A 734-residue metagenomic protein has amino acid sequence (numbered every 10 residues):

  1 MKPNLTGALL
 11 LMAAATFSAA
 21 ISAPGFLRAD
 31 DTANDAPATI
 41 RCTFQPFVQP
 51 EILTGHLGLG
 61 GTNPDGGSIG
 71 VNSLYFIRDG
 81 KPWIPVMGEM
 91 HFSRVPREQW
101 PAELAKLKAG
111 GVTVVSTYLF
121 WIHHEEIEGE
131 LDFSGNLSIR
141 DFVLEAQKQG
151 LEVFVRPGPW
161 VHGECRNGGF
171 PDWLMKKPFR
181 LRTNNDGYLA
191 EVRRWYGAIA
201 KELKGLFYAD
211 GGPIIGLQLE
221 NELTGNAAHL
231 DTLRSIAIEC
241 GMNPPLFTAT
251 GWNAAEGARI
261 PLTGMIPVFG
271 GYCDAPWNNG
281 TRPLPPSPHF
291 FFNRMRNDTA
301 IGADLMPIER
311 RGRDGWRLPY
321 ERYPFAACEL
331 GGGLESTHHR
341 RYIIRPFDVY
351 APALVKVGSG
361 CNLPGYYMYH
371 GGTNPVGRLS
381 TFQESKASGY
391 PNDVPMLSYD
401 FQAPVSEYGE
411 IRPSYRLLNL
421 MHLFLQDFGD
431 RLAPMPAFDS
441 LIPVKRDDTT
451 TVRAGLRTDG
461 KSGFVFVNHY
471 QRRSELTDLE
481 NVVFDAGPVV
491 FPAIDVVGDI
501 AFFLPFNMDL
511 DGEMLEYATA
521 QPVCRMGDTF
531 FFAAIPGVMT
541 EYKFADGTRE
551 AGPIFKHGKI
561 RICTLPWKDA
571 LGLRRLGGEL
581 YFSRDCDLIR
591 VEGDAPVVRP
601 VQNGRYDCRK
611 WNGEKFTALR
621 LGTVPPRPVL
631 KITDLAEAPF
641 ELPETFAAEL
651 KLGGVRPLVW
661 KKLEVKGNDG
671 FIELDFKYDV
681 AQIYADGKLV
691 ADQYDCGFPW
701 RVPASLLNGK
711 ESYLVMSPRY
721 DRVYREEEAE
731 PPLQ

Functional and structural regions predicted by a protein language model:
A8-S22: Bacterial N-terminal signal peptides
R41-Q99, A105-A109, S138-L144, P159 (+3 more regions): Extended substrate-binding grooves/exosites of carbohydrate-active enzymes
D79, G487, A545-D546, Y684-V690: Short strand-turn-strand beta-turns centered on an Asx-Gly dipeptide
V86-G88, V115-T117, V153-P157, I215 (+4 more regions): Hydrophobic faces of well-ordered beta-strands that scaffold small-molecule active sites in alpha/beta enzyme cores
W100-R166, R234, I238: Aromatic-lined substrate-binding rim segments of carbohydrate-active enzymes
K177, Y188-K204, D210-Q218, T224-A237 (+7 more regions): Carbohydrate-binding surfaces of carbohydrate-active enzymes
K666-A685, Q693, Y713-M716: Aromatic-lined ligand-binding clefts that engage carbohydrates, nucleic acids, or primary amines
P718-R725: Short acidic/polar inter-strand loop motif in beta-rich domains
